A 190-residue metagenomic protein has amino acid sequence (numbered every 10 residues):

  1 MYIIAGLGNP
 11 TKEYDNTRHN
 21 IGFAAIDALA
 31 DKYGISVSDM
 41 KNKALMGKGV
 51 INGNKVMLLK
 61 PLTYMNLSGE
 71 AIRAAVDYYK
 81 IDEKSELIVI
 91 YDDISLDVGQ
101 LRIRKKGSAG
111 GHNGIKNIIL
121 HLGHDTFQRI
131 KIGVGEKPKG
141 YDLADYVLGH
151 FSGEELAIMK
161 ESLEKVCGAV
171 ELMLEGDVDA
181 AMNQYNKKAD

Functional and structural regions predicted by a protein language model:
Y2-K105, K116-L120, H124-I130, K137-D142 (+2 more regions): Nucleotide and nucleotide-moiety/phosphate-recognizing core
S108: Short glycine/threonine-rich catalytic loop with a Thr-x-Gly-x-Asp
G111-G114: Hydrophobic alpha-helical segments within soluble ligand-binding/sensing domains
